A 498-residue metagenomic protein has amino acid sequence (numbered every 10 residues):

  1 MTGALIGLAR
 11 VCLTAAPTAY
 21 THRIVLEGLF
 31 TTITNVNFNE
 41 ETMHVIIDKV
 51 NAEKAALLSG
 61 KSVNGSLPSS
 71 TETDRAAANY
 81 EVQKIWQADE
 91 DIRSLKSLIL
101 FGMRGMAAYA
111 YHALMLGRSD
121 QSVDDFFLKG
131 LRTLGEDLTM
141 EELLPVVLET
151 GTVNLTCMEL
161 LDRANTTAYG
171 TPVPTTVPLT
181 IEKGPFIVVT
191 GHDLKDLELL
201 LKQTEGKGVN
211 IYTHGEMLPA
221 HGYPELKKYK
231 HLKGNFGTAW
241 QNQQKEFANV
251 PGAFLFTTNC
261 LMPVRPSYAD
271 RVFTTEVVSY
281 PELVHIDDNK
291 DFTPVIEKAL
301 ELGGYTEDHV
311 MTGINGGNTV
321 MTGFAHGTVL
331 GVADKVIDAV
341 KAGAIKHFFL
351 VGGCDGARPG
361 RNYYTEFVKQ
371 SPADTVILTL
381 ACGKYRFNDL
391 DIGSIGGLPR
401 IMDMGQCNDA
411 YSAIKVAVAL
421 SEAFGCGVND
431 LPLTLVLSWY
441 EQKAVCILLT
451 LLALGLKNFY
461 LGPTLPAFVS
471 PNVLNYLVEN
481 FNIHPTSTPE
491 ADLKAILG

Functional and structural regions predicted by a protein language model:
M1-I24, T31, V63-L67, S94 (+1 more regions): Anaerobic metallocofactor- and corrinoid-dependent redox/one-carbon enzyme cores, especially those from methanogenesis
G3-T171: Electropositive, gly/pro-rich neighborhoods at or near active sites that engage anionic ligands
